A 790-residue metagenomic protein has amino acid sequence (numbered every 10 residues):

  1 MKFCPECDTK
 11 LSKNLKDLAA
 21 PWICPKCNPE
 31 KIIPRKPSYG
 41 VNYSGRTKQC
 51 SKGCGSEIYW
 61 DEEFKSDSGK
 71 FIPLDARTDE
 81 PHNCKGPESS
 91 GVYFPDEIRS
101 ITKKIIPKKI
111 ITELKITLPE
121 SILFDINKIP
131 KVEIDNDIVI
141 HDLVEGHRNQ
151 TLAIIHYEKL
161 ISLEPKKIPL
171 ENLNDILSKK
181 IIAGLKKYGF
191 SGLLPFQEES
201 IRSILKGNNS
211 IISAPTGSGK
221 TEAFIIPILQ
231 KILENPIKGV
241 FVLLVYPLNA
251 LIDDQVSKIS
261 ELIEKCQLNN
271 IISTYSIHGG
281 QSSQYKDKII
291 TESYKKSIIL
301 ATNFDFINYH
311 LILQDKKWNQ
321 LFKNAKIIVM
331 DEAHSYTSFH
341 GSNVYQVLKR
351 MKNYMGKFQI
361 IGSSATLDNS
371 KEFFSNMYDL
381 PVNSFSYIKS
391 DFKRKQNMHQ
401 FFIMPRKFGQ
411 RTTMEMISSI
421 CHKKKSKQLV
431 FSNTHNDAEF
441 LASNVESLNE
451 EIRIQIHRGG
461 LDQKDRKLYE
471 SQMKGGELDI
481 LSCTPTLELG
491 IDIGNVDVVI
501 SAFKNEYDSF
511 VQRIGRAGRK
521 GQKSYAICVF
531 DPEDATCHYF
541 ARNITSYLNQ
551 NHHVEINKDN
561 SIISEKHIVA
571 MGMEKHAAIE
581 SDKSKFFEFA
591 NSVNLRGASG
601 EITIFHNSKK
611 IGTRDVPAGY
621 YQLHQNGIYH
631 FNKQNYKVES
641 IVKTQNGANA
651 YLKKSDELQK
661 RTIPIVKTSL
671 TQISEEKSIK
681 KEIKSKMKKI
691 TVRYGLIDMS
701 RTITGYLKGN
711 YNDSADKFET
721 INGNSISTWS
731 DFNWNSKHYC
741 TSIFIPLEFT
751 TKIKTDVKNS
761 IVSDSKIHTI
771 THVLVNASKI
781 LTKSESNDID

Functional and structural regions predicted by a protein language model:
I98-P195: Helicase-associated low-complexity/disordered flanking segments
F241-Q255, I420-V445: Conserved strand-helix element at the start of the C-terminal RecA-like helicase core
Y285-I289, L461-C483: Conserved helicase ATPase core of P-loop NTP-dependent helicases/translocases
F304-N308, I312-Y354: SF2 helicase catalytic motif II
H334-S390: Post-DEXD/H (motif II) to motif III coupling segment of the RecA-like Helicase ATP-binding lobe
K371-T434, E533: Conserved interdomain linker/interface between the two RecA-like ATPase lobes of SF2 helicase motors
G459-Q463, D479, T484-A535: Conserved RecA-like helicase motor core of SF1/SF2 enzymes
N505, K523-A526, P532-N551, N557 (+2 more regions): Extended Lys/Arg-rich polyanion-binding regions
